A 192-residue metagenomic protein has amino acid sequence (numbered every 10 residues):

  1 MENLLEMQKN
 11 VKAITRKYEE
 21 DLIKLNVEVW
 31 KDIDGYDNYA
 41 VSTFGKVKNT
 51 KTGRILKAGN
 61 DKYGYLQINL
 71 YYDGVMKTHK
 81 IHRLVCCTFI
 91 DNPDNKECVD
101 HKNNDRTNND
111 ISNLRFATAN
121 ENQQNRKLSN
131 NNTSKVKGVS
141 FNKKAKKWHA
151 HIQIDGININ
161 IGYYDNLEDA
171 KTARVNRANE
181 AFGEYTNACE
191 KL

Functional and structural regions predicted by a protein language model:
M1-L4, E190-L192: Short intrinsically disordered terminal tails
E2-R16: Charged, compositionally biased non-catalytic regions
K12-V99, N103-L192: Conserved recognition-core residues within compact binding domains
